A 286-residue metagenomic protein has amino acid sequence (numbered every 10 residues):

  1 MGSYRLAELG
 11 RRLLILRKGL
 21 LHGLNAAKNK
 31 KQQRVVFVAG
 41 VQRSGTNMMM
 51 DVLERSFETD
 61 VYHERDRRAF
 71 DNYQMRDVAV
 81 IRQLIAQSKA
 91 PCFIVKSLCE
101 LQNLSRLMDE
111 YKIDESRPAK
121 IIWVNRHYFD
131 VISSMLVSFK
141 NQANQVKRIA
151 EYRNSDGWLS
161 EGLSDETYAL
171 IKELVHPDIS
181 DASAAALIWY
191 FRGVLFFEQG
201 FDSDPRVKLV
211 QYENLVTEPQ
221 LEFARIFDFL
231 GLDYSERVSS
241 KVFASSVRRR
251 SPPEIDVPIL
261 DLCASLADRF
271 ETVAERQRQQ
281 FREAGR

Functional and structural regions predicted by a protein language model:
M1-P91, Y152, S245, R249: PAPS-dependent sulfotransferase catalytic core
M1-Q32, L159-P205, L209, L215-R286: PAPS-dependent sulfotransferases, especially Golgi type II membrane carbohydrate sulfotransferases
V38-G40, F93-K96, W123-N125, L209-Q211: Short beta-strand segments
N47-M50, A69-D71, Q102-L104, Y128-S134 (+2 more regions): Short catalytic/ligand-binding loop motif for oxyanion handling, primarily in non-cytosolic enzymes, centered on
T59, C92, A119, R206-V207: Short, conserved active-site loop motifs that form the nucleotide-linked donor/cofactor pocket
S88-R106: Glycine-rich phosphate-binding loop used to anchor ATP phosphates in small-molecule kinases, encompassing both
E115-S138, I226: Conserved phosphate-donor/acceptor-positioning beta-strand/loop module used by diverse small-molecule
Q145-S164: Long, charge-dense
